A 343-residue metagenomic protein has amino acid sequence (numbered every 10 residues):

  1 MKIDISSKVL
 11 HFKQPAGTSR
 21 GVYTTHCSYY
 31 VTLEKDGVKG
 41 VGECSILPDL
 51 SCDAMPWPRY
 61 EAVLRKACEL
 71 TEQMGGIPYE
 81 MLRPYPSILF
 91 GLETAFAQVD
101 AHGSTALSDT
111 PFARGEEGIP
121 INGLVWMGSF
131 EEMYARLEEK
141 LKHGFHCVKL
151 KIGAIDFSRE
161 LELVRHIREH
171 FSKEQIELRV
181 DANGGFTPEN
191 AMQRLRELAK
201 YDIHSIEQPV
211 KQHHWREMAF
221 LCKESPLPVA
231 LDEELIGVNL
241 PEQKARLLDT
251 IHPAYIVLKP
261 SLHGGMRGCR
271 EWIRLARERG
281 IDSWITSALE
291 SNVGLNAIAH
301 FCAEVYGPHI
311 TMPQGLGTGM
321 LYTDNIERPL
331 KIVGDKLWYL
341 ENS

Functional and structural regions predicted by a protein language model:
M1-L178, N183-G185, M192, R196-A199 (+1 more regions): N-terminal capping/lid subdomain adjacent to the active-site entrance of alpha/beta enzymes
I5-S6, Q14-T18, S287, A297 (+1 more regions): Short secondary-structure boundary micro-motifs
S6-K8, L124, D232, T286 (+1 more regions): Conserved beta-strand termini and adjacent loop/short-helix elements that scaffold enzyme active sites in alpha/beta
V38, M74-P78, A254, R279-I285 (+1 more regions): A short pocket-lining beta-strand/turn micro-motif at the edge of beta-sheets
C44, Q208, L316: Active-site donor-binding loop signature of nucleotide-sugar glycosyltransferases
V99-D100, C302-V305: Generic structural signal for hydrophobic core residues of well-folded globular domains
I155-C302, L321-I332: Catalytic core of soluble alpha/beta enzymes
Y306-G319: Short helix/strand-capping turn motifs
